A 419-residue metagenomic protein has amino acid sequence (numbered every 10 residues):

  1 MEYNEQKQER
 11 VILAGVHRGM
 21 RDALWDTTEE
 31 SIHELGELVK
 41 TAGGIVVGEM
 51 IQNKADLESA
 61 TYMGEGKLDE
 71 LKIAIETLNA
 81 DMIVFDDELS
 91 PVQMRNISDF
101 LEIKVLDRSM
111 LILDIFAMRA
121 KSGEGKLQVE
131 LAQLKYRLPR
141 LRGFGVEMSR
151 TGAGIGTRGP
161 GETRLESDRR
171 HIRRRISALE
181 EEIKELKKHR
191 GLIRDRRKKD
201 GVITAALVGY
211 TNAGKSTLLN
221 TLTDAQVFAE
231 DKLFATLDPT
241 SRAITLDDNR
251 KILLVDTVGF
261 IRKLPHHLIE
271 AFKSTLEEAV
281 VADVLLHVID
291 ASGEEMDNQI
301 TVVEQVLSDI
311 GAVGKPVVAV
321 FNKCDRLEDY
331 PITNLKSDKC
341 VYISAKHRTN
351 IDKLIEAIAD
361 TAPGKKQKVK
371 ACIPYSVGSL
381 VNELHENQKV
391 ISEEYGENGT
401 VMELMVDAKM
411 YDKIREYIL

Functional and structural regions predicted by a protein language model:
M1-I112: N-terminal accessory targeting/assembly segments
M1-L13, A23-L24, P139-A213, L219 (+2 more regions): C-terminal-of-GTPase-core extension/linker across diverse P-loop GTPases
L13-H17, E49-Q52, V84-D86, H287-D290 (+3 more regions): Conserved beta-strand segments of the P-loop GTPase G domain that flank and frequently precede/overlap
M20-T27, E58-T61, R119-E124, R164 (+4 more regions): Flexible beta-alpha connector loops of hexameric P-loop NTPases
I32-K40, K72-T77, L89-E102, N249-R250 (+1 more regions): Conserved C-terminal guanine-recognition region of P-loop GTPase G domains, centered on the G4
M110-V129: Short alpha-helix plus adjacent loop in nuclease-associated cores
R190, R197-I203, T221-L253, I261 (+3 more regions): Switch I (effector-binding) loop of TRAFAC-class P-loop GTPase G-domains
